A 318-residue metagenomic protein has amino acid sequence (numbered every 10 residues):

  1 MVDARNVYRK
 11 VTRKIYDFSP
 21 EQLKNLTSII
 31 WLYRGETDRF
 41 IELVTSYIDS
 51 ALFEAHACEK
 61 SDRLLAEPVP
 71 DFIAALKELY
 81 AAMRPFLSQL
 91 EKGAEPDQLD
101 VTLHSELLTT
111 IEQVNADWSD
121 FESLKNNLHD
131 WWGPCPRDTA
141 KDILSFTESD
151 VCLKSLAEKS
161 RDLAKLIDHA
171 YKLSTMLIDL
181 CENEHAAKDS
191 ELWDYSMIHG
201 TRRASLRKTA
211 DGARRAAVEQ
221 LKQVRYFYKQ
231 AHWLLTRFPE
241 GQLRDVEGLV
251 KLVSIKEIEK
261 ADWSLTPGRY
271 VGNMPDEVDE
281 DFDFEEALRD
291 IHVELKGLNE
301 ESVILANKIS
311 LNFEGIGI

Functional and structural regions predicted by a protein language model:
M1-E314: A conserved structural/catalytic subdomain of Rossmann-like adenosyl-cofactor enzymes
